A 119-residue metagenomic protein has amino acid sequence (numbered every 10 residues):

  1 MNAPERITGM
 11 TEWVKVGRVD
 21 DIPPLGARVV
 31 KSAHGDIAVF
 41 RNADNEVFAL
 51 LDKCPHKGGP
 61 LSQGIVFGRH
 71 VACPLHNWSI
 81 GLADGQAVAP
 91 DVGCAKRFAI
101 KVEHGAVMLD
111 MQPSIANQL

Functional and structural regions predicted by a protein language model:
M1-G68, C94-L119: N-terminal pre-ligand scaffold of iron-sulfur
C54, C73-H76: Short cysteine clusters
P60-F67, W78-V92: Iron-sulfur (Fe-S) cluster-binding segments and ferredoxin-like electron-carrier domains, especially [2Fe-2S]
P74-L75, G93-A95: Short secondary-structure transition/capping segments
